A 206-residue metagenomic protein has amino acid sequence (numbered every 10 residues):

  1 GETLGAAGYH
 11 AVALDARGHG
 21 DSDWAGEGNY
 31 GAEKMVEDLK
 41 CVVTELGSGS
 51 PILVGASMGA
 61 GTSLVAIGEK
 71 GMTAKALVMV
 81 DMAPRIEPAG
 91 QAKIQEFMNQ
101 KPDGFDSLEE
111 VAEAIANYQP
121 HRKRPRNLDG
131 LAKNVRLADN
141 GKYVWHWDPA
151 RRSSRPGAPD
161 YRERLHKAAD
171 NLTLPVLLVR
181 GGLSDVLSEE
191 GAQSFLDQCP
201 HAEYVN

Functional and structural regions predicted by a protein language model:
E2-A6, H10-V54: Active-site loop/oxyanion-hole signature of alpha/beta-hydrolase fold enzymes
A7, K70, Q198: Conserved dinucleotide-binding and phosphotransfer motif residues
H10, G49-I52, T73-A76, P175-L177 (+1 more regions): Structural signature of beta-strand start/N-cap positions in the alpha/beta core of ABC transporter nucleotide-binding
V12-L14, A56, V80, V179 (+1 more regions): The conserved SAM/SAH-binding core of class I Rossmann-like methyltransferase domains, concentrating on the hydrophobic
H19-S22, R85, V186: Active-site loop signature of alpha/beta-hydrolase-fold enzymes
E45-G90: Conserved hydrolase catalytic core segment
R85-W147: Helix-rich cap/lid subdomain of alpha/beta-hydrolase
L137-Q198, E203: Conserved serine/cysteine hydrolase catalytic core
